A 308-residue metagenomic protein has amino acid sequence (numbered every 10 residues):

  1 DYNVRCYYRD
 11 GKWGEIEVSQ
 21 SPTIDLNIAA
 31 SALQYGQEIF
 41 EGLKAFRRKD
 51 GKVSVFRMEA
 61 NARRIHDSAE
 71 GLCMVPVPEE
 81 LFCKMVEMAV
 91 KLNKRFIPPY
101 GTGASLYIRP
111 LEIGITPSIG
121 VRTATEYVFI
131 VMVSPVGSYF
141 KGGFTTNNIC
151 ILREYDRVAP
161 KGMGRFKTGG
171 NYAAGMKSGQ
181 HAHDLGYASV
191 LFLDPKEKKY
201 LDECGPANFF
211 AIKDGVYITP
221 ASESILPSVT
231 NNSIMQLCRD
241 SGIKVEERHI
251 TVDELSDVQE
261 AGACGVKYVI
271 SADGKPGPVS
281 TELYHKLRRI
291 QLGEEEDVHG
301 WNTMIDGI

Functional and structural regions predicted by a protein language model:
D1-A89, L111, S118-I308: Helix-start/capping segments and mature chain N-termini
P98-I113: Extended, Lys/Arg-enriched charged tracts that mediate electrostatic binding to polyanionic substrates
